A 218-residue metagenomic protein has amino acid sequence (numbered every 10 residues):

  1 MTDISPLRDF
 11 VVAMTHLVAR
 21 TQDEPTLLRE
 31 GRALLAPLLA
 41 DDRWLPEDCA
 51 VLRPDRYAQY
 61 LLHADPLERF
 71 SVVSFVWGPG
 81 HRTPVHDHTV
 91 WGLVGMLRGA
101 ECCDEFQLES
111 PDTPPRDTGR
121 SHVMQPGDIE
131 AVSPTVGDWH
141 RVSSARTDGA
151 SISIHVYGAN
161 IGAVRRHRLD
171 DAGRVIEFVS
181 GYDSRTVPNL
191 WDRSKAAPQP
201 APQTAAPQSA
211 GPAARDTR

Functional and structural regions predicted by a protein language model:
M1-R43: N-terminal leader/capping segments at the start of a protein or of a new domain
V51-P79, I129: A short glycine-rich, His/Asp/Glu-containing loop-to-beta-strand
V73-D87, P134-G137: Conserved short histidine dyad/triad with adjacent acidic residue
V76-G78, D87-C103, I154-A159: Short, conserved beta-strand element in jelly-roll/cupin
L108-W139, V179: Short acidic-glycine-tyrosine-enriched beta hairpin
S143-R193: Double-stranded beta-helix
P198-G211: Compositionally biased, intrinsically disordered low-complexity segments enriched for polar/charged residues
